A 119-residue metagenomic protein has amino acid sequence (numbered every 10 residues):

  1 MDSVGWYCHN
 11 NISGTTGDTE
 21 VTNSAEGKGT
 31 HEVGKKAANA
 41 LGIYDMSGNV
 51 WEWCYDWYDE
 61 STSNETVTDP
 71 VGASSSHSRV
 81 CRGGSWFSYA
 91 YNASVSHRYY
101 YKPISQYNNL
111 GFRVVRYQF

Functional and structural regions predicted by a protein language model:
M1-S96, Q106: Functional-site microenvironments in short loops/helix caps that host divalent-cation chemistry
Y99-Y100: Extracellular glycan-interaction patches encoded by glycine-rich segments
Y107-F119: Short, structured beta-strand segments at or near domain termini in extracellular proteins/domains
